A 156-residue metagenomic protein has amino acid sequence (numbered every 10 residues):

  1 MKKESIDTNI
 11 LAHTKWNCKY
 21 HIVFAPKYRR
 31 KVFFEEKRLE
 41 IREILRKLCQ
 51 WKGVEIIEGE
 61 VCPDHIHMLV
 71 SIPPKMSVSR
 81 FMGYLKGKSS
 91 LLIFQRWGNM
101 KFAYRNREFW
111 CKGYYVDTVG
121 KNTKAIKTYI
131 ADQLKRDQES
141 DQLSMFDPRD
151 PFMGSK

Functional and structural regions predicted by a protein language model:
M1-K156: Basic nucleic-acid-binding interfaces
